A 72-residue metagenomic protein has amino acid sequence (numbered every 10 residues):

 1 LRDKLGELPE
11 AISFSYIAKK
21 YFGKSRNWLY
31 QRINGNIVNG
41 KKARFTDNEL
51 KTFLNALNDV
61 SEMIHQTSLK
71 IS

Functional and structural regions predicted by a protein language model:
L1-E10: Short, amphipathic alpha-helical "recognition" segments used to contact nucleic acids or chromatin
E7-L8, K19, A43: Short, charged/polar micro-motifs that form catalytic or ligand-binding hotspots
S13-Y21: Short alpha-helical "recognition helix" segments of helix-turn-helix
G23, G35, A56-D59: Residues within well-ordered alpha-helical secondary structure of globular protein domains
S25-F45: Recognition helix of helix-turn-helix/homeodomain-like DNA-binding domains that insert into the DNA major groove
A43-H65: DNA major-groove recognition helix of helix-turn-helix/homeodomain DNA-binding modules
I64-S72: Short, charged recognition helix plus adjacent turn of helix-turn-helix-like nucleic-acid-binding domains
